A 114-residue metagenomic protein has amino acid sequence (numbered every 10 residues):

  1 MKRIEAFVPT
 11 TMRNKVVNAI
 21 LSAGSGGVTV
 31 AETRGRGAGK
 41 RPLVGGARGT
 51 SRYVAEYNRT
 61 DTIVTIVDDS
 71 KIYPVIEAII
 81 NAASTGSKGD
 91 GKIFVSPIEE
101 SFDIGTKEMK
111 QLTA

Functional and structural regions predicted by a protein language model:
M1-A114: Positively charged, small/polar-rich N-terminal and surface patches that mediate targeting and assembly and bind
